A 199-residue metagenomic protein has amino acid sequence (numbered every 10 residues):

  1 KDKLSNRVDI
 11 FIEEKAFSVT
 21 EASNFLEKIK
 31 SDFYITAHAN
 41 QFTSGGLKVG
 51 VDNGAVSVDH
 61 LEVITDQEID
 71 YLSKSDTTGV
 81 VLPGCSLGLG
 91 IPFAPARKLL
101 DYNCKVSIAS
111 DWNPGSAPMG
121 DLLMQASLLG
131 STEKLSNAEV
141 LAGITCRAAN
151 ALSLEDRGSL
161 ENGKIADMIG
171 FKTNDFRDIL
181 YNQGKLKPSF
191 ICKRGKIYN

Functional and structural regions predicted by a protein language model:
K1-D2, I29-K30, A148, L152 (+1 more regions): Structural signal for hydrophobic packing residues in well-ordered secondary-structure cores of soluble enzyme domains
K1-G45: Metal-coordinating catalytic core of metallo-dependent amide/deamination hydrolases
N6, V56, D167: Receiver (REC) domain switch/active-site residues of two-component response regulators
F11, H38-N40, V80-L82, A109 (+1 more regions): Generic beta-strand/beta-sheet core signal
E21, S44-S159, R177, Q183 (+1 more regions): Active-site-adjacent C-terminal substructures of enzyme catalytic domains
I35, V106, S189: Hydrophobic anchor at the start of a short beta-strand that flanks the dinucleotide cofactor-binding loop
I144-C146, N162-N199: C-terminal cap of metal-dependent C-N hydrolases
